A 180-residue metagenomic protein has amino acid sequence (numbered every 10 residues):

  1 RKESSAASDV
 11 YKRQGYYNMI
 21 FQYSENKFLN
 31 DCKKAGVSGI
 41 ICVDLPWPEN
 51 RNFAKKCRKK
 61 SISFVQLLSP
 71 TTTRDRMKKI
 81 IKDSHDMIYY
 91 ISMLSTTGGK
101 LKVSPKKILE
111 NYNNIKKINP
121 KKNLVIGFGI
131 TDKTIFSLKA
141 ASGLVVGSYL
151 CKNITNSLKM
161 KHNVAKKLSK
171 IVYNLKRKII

Functional and structural regions predicted by a protein language model:
R1-A7, Y11: Single conserved hydrophobic/aromatic residue that forms the stacking wall/gate of nucleotide- or nucleobase-binding
D9-Y16, C57-L67, I115-G129: Short beta-strand/loop segments at the ligand-binding rim of alpha/beta enzyme cores
Y16-M19, L45, L67-T71, M93-L94 (+2 more regions): Active-site beta-loop-alpha junctions enriched in small/polar residues
F21-E25, C42-R58, T73-K78, G98-N113 (+2 more regions): Active-site-adjacent beta->alpha loops and helix N-cap segments on the catalytic face of soluble alpha/beta enzymes
G39-E49, Y89-G99, A140-M160: Glycine-rich phosphate-binding active-site loops on the catalytic face of alpha/beta enzymes
S61-G99: Histidine/lysine/aspartate-rich catalytic loop segments that bind and position anionic ligands
T72-K82, G129-L144: Catalytic cores of alpha/beta
N111-K122, K133-F136, A141-I180: Alpha/beta catalytic cores of nucleotide-metabolism and tRNA/nucleoside-modifying enzymes
